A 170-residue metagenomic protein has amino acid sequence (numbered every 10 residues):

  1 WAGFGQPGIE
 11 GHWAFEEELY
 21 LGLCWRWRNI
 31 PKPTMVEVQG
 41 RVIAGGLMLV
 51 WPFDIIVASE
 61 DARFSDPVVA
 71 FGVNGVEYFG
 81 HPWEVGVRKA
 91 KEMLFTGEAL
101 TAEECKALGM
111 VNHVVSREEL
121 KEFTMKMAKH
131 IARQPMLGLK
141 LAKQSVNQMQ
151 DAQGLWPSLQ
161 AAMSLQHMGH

Functional and structural regions predicted by a protein language model:
W1-G22: Glycine- (often His-adjacent) and acidic-residue-rich active-site loop that binds/positions the CoA thioester
G22-N29, E37, I43-L94, F123 (+1 more regions): CoA-thioester-processing core
P33, V50, C105, A142: Terminal peptide-recognition signature
F53, L155-G169: N-terminal glycine-rich phosphate-binding loop for ADP-containing cofactors
D54-I55, E92, T96-E98, E104 (+2 more regions): Well-ordered beta-strand positions
V57-A62, V111-Q160: C-terminal long alpha-helix characteristic of the crotonase
V87-K91, L100-A107, P135-L139: Short, structured loop/turn "capping" segments at alpha-beta junctions
M93-L94, A142-S145, A162, Q166: Short alpha-helical scaffolding segments that buttress acidic/His motifs in well-ordered protein cores
